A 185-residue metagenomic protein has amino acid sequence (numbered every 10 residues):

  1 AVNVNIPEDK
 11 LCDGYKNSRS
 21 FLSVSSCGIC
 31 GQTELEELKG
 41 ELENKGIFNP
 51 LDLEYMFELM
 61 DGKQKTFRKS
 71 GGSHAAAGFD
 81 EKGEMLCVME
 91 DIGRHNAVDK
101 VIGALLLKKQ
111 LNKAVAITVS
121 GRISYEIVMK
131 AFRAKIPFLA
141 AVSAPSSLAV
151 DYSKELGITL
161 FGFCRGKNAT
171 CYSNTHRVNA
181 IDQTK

Functional and structural regions predicted by a protein language model:
A1-A76, D80-E81, M85-C87: Intrinsically disordered, low-complexity regions enriched in acidic/Ser/Thr/Pro/Gln residues
N3-N5, N49-Y55, I92-H95, A134-F138 (+1 more regions): Short linear motifs at secondary-structure transitions and domain/linker junctions
L22-S23, G28-C30, E36-K39, R68 (+5 more regions): Generic, ordered loop/turn and secondary-structure boundary motif
D61-K63, G72-L111, I181-K185: N-terminal-biased segments
F79-D80, Y172-N174: Short beta-strand-to-turn element immediately C-terminal to the catalytic PLP-Schiff-base lysine in fold type I
H95-C171, R177-Q183: Feature captures the catalytic cores and cofactor-binding loops of soluble hydro-lyases/lyases that act on carboxylate
